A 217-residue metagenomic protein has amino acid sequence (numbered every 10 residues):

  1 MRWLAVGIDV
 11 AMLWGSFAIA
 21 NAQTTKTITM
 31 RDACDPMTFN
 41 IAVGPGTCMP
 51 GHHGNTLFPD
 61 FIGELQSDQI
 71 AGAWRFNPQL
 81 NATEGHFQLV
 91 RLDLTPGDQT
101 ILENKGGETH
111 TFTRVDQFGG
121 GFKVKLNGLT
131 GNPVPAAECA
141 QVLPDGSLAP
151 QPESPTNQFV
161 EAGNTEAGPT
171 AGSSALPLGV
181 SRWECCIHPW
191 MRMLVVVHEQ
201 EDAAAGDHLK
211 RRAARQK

Functional and structural regions predicted by a protein language model:
M1-G7: Bacterial N-terminal signal peptides that target proteins for export
G7-S16: Bacterial N-terminal signal peptides
A20-K217: Extracytoplasmic copper-binding redox domains, predominantly the cupredoxin/blue-copper superfamily
